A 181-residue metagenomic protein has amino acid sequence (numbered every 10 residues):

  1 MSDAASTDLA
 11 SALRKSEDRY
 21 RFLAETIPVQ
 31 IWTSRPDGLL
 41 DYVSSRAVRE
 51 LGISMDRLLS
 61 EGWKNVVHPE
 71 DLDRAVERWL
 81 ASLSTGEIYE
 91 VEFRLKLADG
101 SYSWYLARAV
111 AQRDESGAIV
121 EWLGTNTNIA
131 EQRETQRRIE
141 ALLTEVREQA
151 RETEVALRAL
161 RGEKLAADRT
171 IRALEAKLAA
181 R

Functional and structural regions predicted by a protein language model:
M1-D18, R49, E70, A118 (+3 more regions): PAS-associated C-terminal cap
R14-D37, R49, E87, I139-R181: PAS/LOV and related PAS-like sensory modules
A24-V29, D73, A81-V91, Y105-L106: PAS/PAS-like sensory domains
L40-D41, I119: Conserved hydrophobic beta-strand signature of PAS-family and PAS-like sensory domains
A47-L58: PAS/PAS-like sensory domain cap-loop motif
L59-E61, V67-A81, V91: PAS/Per-ARNT-Sim sensory domains
R94-G100, R113-E115: PAS-family sensory domains
A107-A109, N126: Sensory-domain boundary capping and coupling elements
